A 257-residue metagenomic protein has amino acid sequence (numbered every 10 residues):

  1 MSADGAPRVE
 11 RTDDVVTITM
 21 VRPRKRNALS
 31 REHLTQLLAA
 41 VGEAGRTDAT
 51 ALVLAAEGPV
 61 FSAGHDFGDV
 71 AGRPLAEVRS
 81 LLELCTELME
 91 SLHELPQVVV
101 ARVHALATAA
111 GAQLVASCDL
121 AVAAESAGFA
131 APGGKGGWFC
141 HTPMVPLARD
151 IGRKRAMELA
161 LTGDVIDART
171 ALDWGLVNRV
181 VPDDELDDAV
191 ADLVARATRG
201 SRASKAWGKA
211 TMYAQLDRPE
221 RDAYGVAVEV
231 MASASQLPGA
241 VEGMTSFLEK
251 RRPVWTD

Functional and structural regions predicted by a protein language model:
M1-D4, T245-D257: Terminal low-complexity tails and localization/encapsulation signals of metabolic enzymes
M1-E57, E90: Conserved CoA-thioester-binding segment of acyl-CoA-metabolizing enzymes
R8-V9, E90-K205, A232, L237 (+2 more regions): Crotonase-fold acyl-CoA enzyme core
V15-T19, V53-A55, P74, V100-R102 (+1 more regions): Structural motif
I18, R22, L37, L54 (+6 more regions): Terminal peptide-recognition signature
H33-Q36, L81-L84, A227: Hydrophobic alpha-helical membrane-association signature
A56-E90, P219: Glycine- (often His-adjacent) and acidic-residue-rich active-site loop that binds/positions the CoA thioester
